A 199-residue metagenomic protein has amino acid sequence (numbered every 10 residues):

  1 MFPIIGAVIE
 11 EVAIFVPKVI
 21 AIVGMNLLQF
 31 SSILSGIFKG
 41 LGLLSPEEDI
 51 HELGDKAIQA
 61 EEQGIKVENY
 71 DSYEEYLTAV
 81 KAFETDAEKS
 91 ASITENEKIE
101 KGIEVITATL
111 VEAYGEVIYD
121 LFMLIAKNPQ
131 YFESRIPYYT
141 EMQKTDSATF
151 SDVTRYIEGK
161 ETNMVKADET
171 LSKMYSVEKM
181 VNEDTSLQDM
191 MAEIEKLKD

Functional and structural regions predicted by a protein language model:
M1-F2: Conformational-control "hinges and anchors"
I5-E47: Membrane-active amphipathic alpha-helices enriched in small hydrophobic residues
G36-D189: Amphipathic, membrane-inserting segments
E195-D199: Short acidic DE-rich linear segments
